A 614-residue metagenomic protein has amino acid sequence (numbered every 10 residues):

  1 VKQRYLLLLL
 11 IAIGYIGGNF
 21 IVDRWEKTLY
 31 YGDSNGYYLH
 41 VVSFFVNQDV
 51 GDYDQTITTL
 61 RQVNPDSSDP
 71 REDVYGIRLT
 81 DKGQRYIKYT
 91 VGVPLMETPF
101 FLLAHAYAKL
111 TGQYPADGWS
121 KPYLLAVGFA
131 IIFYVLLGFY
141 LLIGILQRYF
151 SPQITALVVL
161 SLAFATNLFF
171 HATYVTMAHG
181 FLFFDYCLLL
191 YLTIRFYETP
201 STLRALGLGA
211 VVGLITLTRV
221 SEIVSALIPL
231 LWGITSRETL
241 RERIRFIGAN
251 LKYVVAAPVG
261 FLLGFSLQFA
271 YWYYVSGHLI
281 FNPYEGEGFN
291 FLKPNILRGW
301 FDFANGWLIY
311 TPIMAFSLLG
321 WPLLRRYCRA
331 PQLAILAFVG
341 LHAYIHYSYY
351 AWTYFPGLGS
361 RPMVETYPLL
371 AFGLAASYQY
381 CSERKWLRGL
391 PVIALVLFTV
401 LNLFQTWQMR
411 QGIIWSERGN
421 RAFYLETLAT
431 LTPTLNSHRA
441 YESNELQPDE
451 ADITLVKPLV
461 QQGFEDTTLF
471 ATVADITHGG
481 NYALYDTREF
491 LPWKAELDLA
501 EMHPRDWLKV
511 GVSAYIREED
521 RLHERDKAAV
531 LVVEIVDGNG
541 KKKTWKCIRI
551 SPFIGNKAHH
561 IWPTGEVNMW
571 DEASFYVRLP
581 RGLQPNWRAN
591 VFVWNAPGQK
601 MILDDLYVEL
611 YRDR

Functional and structural regions predicted by a protein language model:
V1-V456: Membrane-proximal envelope and lipid/glycan-remodeling enzymes
N444-R614: Extracellular and organelle-lumenal recognition/adhesion modules and their flexible linkers in secreted
